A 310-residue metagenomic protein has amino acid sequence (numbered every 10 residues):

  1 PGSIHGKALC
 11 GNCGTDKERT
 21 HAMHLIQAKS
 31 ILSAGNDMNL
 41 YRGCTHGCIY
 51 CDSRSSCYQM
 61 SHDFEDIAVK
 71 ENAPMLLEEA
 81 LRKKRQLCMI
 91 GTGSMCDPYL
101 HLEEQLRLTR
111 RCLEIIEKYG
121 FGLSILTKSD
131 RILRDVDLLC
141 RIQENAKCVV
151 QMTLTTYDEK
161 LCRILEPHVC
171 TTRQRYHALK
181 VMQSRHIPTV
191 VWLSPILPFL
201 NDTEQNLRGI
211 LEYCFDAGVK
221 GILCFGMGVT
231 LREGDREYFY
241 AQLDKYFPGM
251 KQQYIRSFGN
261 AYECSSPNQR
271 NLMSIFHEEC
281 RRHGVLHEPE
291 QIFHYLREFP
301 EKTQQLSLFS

Functional and structural regions predicted by a protein language model:
G2, G6-K7, G11-Q27, Q205-S310: Auxiliary Fe-S-binding modules of radical SAM enzymes
H5, C10-Q151, T155-R163, T172 (+1 more regions): Conserved Radical SAM active-site core
I90-G91, L126, T189-L193, I222-G226: Short beta-strand segments at enzyme active-site cores
L106-R107, C140-M152, D202-A217, L243-Y246: Short, electropositive alpha-helical surface patch
G120-F121, I187, V219: A structural motif
D130-L133, L197-R208: Active-site glycine- and acidic-residue-rich loops that bind and position anionic ligands or nucleotide-like cofactors
C140-Q143, Y176-S184, H277, R281: Surface-exposed amphipathic alpha-helices with a cationic face
Y157-E159, E166-H168, V181-T203, G226-V229: Conserved strand-turn element in the central/C-terminal portion of the radical SAM core barrel that lines
